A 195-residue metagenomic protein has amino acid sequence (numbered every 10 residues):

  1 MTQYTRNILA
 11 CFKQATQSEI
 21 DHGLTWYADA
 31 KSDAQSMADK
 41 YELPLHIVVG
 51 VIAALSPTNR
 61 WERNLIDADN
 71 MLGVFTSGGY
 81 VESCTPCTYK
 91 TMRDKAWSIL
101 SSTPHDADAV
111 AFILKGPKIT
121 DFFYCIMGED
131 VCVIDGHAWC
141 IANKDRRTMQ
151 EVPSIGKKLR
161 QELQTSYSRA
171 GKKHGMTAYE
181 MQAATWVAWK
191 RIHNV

Functional and structural regions predicted by a protein language model:
M1-V195: HhH-family (HhH-GPD) DNA N-glycosylase catalytic core used in base-excision repair
